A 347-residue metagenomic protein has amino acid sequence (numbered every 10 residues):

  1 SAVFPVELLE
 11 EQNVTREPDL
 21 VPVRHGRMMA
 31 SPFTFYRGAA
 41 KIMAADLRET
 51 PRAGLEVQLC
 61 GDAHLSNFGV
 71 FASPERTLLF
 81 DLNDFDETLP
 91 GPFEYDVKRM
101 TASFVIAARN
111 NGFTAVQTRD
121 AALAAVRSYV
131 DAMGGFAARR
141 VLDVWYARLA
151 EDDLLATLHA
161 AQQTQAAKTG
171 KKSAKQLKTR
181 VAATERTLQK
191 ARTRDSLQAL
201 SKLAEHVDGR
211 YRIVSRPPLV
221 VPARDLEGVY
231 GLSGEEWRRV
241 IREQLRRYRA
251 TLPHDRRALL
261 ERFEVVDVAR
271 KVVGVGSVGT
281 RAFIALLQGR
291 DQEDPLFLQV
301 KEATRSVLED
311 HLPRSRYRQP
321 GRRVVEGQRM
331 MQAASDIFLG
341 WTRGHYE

Functional and structural regions predicted by a protein language model:
S1-C60, L65-S196, W237-E347: Conserved ATP-binding subdomain of kinase catalytic cores across diverse folds
A183, T187, R192-Q244, Y248: Conserved "right-hand" nucleotidyltransferase catalytic core of DNA-directed polymerases
